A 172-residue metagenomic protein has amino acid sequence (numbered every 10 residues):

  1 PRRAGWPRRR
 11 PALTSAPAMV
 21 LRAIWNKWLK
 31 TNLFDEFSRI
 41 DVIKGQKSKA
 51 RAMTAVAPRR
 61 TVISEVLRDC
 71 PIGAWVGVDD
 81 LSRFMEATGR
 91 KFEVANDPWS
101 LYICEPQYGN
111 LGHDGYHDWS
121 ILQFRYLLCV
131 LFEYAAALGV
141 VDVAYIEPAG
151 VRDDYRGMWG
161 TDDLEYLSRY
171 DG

Functional and structural regions predicted by a protein language model:
P1-G172: Non-catalytic recognition/regulatory regions in large multidomain proteins
